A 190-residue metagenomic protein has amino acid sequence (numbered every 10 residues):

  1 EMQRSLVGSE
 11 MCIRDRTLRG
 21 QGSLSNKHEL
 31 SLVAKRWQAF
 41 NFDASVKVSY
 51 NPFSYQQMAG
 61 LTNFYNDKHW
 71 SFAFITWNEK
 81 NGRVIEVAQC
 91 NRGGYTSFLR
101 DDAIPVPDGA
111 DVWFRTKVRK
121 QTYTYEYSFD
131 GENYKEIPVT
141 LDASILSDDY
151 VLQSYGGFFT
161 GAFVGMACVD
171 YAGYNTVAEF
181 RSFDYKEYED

Functional and structural regions predicted by a protein language model:
E1-G8, C12-I13: Single conserved hydrophobic/aromatic residue that forms the stacking wall/gate of nucleotide- or nucleobase-binding
E10, R14-N26, V84-Q89, A167: Short carbohydrate-recognition loop motifs
D15, N41-S45, D111-W113: Intrinsic-disorder/low-complexity, polar/charged segments enriched in Ser/Thr/Lys/Arg/Asp/Glu/Gln
S23-G82: Secretory/extracellular carbohydrate-interaction modules and structurally similar beta-sandwich "look-alikes"
V46, V112-I145, F183: Carbohydrate-binding surfaces in secreted/extracellular proteins
T76-L99: Trp/Tyr-centric glycan-recognition "aromatic platform" motifs on solvent-exposed beta-strand/loop surfaces
N91-W113: Short, aromatic/His-centered strand-loop micro-motif at the edge of beta-sheets
I145-D190: Ligand-recognition surfaces built from glycine- and aromatic
